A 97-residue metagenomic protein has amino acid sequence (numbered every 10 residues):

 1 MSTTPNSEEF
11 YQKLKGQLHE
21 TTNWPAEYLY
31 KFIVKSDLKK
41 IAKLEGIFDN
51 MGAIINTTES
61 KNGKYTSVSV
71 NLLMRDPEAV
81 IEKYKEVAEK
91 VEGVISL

Functional and structural regions predicted by a protein language model:
M1-S67, L73-L97: Long, contiguous binding/interaction regions
